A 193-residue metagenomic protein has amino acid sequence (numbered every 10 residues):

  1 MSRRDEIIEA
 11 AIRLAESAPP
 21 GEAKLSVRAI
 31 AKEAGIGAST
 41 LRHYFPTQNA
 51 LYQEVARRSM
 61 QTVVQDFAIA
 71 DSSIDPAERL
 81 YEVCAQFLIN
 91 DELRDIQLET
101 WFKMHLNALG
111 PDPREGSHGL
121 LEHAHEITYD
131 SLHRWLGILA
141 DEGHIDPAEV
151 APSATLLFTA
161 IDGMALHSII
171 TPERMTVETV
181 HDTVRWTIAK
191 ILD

Functional and structural regions predicted by a protein language model:
E6, A10-A50, E54: Helix-turn-helix
A10-A18, Q65-D66, T100, M104-A108 (+1 more regions): Solvent-exposed, amphipathic alpha-helical segments
E54, F67-L98, S153-L157, H181: Hydrophobic alpha-helical connector segments
R57-V63: Short, basic, alpha-helical segments at the C-terminal edge of helix-turn-helix-like DNA-binding modules
V64, A68-I69, D95-E99, R114-D141 (+3 more regions): Amphipathic alpha-helical packing segments from all-alpha helical-bundle domains
I69-A70, A85-E92, T100-D112, A140 (+1 more regions): Helix-loop "lid/cap" segments that line or gate small-molecule binding pockets
E82, Q86-I89, E126-D141, A160 (+1 more regions): C-terminal peripheral helix-coil segments that are non-catalytic and often amphipathic
D146, V150-A154: Membrane-interface starts of transmembrane alpha-helices
